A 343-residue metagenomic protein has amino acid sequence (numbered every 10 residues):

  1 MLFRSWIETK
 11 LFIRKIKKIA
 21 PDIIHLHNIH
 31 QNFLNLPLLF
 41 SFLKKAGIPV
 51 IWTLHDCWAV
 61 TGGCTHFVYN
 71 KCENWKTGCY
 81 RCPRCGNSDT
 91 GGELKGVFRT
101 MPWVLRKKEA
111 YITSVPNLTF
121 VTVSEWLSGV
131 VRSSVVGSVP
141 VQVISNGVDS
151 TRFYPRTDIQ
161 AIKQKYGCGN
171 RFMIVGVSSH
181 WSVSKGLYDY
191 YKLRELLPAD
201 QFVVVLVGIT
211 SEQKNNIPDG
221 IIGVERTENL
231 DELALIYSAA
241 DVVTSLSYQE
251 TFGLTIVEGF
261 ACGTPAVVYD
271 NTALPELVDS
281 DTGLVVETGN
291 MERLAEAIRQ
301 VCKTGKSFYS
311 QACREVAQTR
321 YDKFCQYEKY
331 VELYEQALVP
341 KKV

Functional and structural regions predicted by a protein language model:
V121, G167-K185, Y191-R194: Conserved donor-binding/catalytic core segment of Leloir-type glycosyltransferases
W126, G147: Carbohydrate-associated surface elements
G208-A234: Nucleotide-activated donor-binding/catalytic signature segment of Leloir-type glycosyltransferases, i.e., the conserved
L235-A240: Short alpha-helical donor nucleotide-sugar binding micro-motif in glycosyltransferases
Y248: Aromatic "clamp/platform" in nucleotide-sugar-dependent glycosyltransferases that forms part of the donor/acceptor
P265-V268: Short hydrophobic beta-strand element within catalytic cores of glycosyltransferases and related nucleotide-activated
S280, L284-M291, Q300-K306: Conserved acidic donor-binding segment of nucleotide-sugar-dependent glycosyltransferases
S307-L338: A charged, aromatic-enriched C-terminal amphipathic alpha-helix characteristic of glycosyltransferases across folds
